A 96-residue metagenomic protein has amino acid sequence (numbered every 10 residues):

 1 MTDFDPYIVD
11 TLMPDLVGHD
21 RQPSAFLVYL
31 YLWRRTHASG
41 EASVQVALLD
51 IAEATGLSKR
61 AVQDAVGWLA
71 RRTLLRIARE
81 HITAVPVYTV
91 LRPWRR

Functional and structural regions predicted by a protein language model:
M1-E53, T83: Short recognition helix of helix-turn-helix/winged-helix DNA-binding domains
S58-K59, Q63-R96: Winged-helix/helix-turn-helix nucleic-acid-interaction surface
